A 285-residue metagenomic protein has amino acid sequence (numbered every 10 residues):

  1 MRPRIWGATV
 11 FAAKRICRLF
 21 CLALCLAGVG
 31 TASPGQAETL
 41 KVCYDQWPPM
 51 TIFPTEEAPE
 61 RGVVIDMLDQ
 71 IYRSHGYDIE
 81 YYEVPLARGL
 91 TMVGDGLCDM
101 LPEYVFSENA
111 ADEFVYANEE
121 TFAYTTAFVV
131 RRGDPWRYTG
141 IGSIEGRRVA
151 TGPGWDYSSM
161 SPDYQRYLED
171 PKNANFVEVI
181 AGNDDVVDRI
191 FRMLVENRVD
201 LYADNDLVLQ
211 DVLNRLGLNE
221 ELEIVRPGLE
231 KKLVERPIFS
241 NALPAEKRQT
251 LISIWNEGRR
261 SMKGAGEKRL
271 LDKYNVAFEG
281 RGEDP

Functional and structural regions predicted by a protein language model:
R18-G30: Bacterial N-terminal signal peptides
A37-E113, N183, A277: Extracytoplasmic small-molecule ligand-binding "clamshell" domains of the periplasmic binding protein/Venus flytrap
D45-P48, A123-A127, G217-N256, V276-D284: Periplasmic-binding protein-like
I65-S74, G142-R148, P153, R236-Y274: Extended ligand-binding regions for polar small-molecule ligands
L68-H75, E119, W155-D184, F191-R192 (+1 more regions): Ligand-binding cleft/hinge of the Venus flytrap
D78-Y81, G154-K172, N256-P285: Ligand-binding clefts/hinges and TM-proximal coupling segments of bilobed small-molecule sensing domains
Y81-I144, G154-Y157, P227-G228: Acidic, polar ligand-binding/catalytic clefts
R88-G94, Y104-E113, P162-D163, D200-K231: A ligand-binding cleft/hinge motif common to bilobed small-molecule-binding domains
